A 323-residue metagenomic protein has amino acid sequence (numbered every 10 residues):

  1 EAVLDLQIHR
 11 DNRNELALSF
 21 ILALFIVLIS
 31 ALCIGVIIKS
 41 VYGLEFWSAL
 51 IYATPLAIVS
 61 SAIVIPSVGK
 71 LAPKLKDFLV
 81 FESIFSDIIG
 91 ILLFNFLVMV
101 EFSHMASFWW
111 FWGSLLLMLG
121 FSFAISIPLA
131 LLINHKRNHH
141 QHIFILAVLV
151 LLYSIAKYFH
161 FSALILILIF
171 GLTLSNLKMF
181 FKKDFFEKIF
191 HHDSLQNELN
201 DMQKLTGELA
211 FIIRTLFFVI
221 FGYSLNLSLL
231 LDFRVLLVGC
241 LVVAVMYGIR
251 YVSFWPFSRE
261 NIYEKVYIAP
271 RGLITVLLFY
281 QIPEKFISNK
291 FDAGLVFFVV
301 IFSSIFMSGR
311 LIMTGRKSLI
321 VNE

Functional and structural regions predicted by a protein language model:
E1, V27-I37, P55-K70, L93-N95 (+4 more regions): Hydrophobic alpha-helical transmembrane segments
A2-L18, K136-R137, L149, Y153-V238 (+3 more regions): Membrane-interface junctions of multi-pass transporters
N12-A72, I127-L132, L227-I320: Transmembrane alpha-helices that form the ion-translocation and gating core of multi-pass ion transport proteins
F20-G35, F81-N95, H142-K157, E198 (+2 more regions): Small-residue-rich segments of transmembrane alpha-helices in multi-pass membrane proteins, especially helix faces
L71-I88, L92, A106-W110, E264-V266 (+1 more regions): Membrane-interface alpha-helices at helix entry/exit sites of multi-pass transporters
N95-S103, P283-E284: Transmembrane alpha-helix termini and helix-breaking/packing motifs in multi-pass membrane transporters
M105-A130: Transmembrane helix-loop-helix
A124, P128-I143: Membrane-embedded alpha-helical modules
